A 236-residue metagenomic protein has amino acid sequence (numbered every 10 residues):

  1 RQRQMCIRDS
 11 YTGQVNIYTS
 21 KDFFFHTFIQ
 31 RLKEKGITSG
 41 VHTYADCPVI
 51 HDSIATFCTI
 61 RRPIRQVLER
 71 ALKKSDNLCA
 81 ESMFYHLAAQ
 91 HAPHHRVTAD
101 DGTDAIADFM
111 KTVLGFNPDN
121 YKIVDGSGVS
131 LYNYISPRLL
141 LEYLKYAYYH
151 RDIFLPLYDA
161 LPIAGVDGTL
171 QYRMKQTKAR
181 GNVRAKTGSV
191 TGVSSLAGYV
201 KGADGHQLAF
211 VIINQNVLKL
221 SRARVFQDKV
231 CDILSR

Functional and structural regions predicted by a protein language model:
R1-Q4, R8-L155: A small/polar active-site loop signature that marks catalytic segments
F84-R236: Small-residue-rich helix-loop
